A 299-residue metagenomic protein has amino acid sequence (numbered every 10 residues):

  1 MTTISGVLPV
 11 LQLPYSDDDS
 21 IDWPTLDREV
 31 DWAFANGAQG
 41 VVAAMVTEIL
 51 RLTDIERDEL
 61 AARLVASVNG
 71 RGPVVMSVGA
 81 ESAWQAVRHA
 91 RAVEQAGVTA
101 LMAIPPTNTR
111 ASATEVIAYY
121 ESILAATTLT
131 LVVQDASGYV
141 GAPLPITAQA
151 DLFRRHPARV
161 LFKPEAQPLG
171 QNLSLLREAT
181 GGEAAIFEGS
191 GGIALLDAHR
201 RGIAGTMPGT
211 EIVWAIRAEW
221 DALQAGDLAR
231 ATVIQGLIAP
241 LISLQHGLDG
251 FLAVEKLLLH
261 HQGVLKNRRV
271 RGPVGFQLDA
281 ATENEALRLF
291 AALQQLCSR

Functional and structural regions predicted by a protein language model:
T2-P143, D151: Active-site beta->alpha loop and helix N-cap motifs at the rims of alpha/beta catalytic domains
L8-Q12, N36, I203, T210-R299: C-terminal alpha-helical cap/extension of soluble enzyme domains
T53-E56, A113-V116, L144-P145, R200 (+2 more regions): Short secondary-structure transition/capping segments
R57, A61, A86, L173 (+3 more regions): A general structural signal for well-ordered alpha-helical segments in protein cores
G72-P73, L131, V160, A184 (+1 more regions): Secondary-structure boundary/capping signal
A126, S137-L248: Catalytic alpha/beta core domains of metabolic enzymes, predominantly
